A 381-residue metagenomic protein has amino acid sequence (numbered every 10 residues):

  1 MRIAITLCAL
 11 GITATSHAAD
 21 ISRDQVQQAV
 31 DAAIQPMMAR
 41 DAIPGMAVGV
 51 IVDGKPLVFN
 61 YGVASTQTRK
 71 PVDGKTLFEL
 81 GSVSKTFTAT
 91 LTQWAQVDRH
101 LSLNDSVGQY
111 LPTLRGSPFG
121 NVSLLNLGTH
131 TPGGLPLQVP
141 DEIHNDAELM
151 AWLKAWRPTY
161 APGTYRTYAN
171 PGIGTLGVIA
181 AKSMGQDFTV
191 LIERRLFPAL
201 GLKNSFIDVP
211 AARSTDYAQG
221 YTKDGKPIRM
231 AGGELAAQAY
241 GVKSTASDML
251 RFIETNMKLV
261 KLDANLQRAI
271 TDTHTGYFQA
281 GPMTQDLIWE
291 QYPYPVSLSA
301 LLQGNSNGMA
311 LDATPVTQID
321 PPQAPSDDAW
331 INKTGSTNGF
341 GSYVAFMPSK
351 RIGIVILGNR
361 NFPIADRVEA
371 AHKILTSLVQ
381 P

Functional and structural regions predicted by a protein language model:
M1-L7: Sec-dependent signal peptide recognition, specifically the positively charged N-region followed immediately by
T13-T15: N-terminal signal peptide c-region/cleavage motif recognized by signal peptidases
I21-F78, H100-D105, Q109, A147-A155: Short, conserved catalytic-motif segment at the N-terminal edge
S65, S117-I331, S336: Short, surface-exposed loop or secondary-structure junction motifs that flank catalytic or metal-binding residues
F78-G81, R166-Y168: Catalytic tyrosine of NAD(P)H-dependent dehydrogenase/reductases that use a Tyr as the general acid/base
S102-P118, P198-L200: Short, glycine/proline-biased beta-turn/loop segments that scaffold the active-site neighborhood
G281-M283, Y294-P295, N361-P381: Short, gly/Ser/Thr-rich active-site loops of penicillin-recognizing serine hydrolases
K333, G341-F346, K350-R360: Short, well-ordered beta-strand elements
